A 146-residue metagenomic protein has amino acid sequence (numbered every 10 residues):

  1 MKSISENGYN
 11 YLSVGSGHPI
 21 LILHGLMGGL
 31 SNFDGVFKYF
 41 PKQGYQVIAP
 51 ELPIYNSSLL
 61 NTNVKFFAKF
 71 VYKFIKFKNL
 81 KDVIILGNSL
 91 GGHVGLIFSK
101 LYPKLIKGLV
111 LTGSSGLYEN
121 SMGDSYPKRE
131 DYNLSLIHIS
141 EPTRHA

Functional and structural regions predicted by a protein language model:
I4-V14: A short loop-to-beta-strand scaffold at the N-terminal edge of the catalytic core in hydrolase folds
L12-S57: Conserved HGGG/HGGXW glycine-rich cap/lid loop of the alpha/beta-hydrolase fold
G35, I97-L101: Active-site signature of alpha/beta-hydrolase-fold catalytic machinery across serine- and Asp/Cys-nucleophile hydrolases
A49-L86: Active-site loop/oxyanion-hole signature of alpha/beta-hydrolase fold enzymes
I84, K107-V110: Residue in the alpha/beta-hydrolase core beta-strand immediately N-terminal to the catalytic nucleophile
G87, G91, G95: Gly/Ala-rich beta-loop-alpha elbow adjacent to hydrolase catalytic centers
K100, L109-L136: Flexible "cap/lid" loop of the alpha/beta hydrolase fold
I137-A146: Single conserved hydrophobic/aromatic residue that forms the stacking wall/gate of nucleotide- or nucleobase-binding
